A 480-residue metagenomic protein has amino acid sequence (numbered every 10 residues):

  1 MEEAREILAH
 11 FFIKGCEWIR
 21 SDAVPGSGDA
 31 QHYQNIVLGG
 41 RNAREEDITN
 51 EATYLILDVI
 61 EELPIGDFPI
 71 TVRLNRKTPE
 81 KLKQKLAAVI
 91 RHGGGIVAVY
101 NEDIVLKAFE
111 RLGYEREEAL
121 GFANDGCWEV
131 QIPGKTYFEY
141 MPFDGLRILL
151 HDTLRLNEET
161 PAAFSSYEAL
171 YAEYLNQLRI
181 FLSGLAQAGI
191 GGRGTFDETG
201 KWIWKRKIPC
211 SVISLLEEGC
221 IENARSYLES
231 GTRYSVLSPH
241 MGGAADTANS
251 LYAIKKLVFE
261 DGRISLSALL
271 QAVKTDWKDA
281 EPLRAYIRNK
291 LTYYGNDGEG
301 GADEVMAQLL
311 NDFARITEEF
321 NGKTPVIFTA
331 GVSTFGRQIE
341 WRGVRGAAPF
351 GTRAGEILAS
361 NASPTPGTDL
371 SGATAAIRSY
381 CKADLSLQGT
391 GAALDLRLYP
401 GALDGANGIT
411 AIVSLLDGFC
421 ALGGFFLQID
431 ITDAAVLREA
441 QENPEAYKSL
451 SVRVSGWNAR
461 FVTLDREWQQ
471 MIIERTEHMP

Functional and structural regions predicted by a protein language model:
E2-P480: Conserved catalytic cores of very large enzyme subunits
